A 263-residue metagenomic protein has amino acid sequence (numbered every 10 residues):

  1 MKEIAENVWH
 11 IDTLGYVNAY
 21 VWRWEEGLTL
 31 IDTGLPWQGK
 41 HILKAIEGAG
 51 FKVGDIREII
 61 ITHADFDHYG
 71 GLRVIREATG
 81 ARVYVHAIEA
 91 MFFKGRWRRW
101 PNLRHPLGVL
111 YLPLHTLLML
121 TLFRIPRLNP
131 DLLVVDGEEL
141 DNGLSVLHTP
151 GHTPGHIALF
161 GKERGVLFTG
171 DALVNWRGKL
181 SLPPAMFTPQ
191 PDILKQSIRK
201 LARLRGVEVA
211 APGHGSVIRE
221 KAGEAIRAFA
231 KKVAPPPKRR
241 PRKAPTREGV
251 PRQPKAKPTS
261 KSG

Functional and structural regions predicted by a protein language model:
M1-A49, A158-N175: Conserved beta-strand hairpin/beta-sheet module of binuclear metal-dependent hydrolase folds, prominently
N7, W22, D32, I42 (+8 more regions): Divalent metal-coordination and catalytic microenvironments
T29-I31, I60, V83, V166-F168 (+1 more regions): Residue-level marker for buried hydrophobic side chains located in beta-strands that build the well-ordered beta-sheet
P36-W37, L122-I125, E139, S145-P150 (+2 more regions): Metallo-beta-lactamase
E47-L132, A228-K231, P235: Active-site HxH/HxHxD metal-binding segment of metal-dependent hydrolases
L133-D141: Cytochrome P450 C-terminal beta-domain/meander region
E224-T246: Internal alpha/beta domain cores that form substrate/cofactor-binding pockets in large enzymes and binding proteins
R239-G263: C-terminal regulatory/interaction regions
